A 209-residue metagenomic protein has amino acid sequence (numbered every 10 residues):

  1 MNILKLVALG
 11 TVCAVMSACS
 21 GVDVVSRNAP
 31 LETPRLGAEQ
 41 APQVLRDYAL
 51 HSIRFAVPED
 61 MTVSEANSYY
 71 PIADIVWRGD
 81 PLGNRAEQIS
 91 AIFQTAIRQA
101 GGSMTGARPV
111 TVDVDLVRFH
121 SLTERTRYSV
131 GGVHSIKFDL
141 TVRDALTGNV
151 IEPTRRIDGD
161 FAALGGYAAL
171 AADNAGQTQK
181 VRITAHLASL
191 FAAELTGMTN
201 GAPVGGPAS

Functional and structural regions predicted by a protein language model:
M1-A8: Bacterial N-terminal signal peptides that target proteins for export
V15-A18: C-terminal motif of bacterial Sec signal peptides marking the signal peptidase cleavage site
S20-R85, N200-S209: A structural "domain/chain start" motif
S26-N28, A185, S189, A193-N200: Surface-exposed interaction regions that form or flank ligand-binding interfaces
S68-G83, I151-L190: Short secondary-structure boundary motifs at beta->alpha junctions and helix caps
S90, Q94-R98, T184, A188 (+1 more regions): Extracytoplasmic/secreted envelope proteins and their assembly/folding machinery, especially bacterial periplasmic
A100-R108, T196-S209: Surface-exposed helix-capping loop/turn segments at secondary-structure junctions
S103-I151, A163, D173: Surface-exposed short loop/turn segments
